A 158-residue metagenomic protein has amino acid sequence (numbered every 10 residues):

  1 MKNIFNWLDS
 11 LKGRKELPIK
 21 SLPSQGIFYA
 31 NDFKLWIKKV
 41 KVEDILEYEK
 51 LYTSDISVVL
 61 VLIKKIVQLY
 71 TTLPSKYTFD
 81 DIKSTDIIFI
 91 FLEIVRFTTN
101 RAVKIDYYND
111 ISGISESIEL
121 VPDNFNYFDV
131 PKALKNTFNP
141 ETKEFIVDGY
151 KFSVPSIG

Functional and structural regions predicted by a protein language model:
M1-G158: Short, surface-exposed, charged amphipathic helix/loop patches that serve as local interaction elements
